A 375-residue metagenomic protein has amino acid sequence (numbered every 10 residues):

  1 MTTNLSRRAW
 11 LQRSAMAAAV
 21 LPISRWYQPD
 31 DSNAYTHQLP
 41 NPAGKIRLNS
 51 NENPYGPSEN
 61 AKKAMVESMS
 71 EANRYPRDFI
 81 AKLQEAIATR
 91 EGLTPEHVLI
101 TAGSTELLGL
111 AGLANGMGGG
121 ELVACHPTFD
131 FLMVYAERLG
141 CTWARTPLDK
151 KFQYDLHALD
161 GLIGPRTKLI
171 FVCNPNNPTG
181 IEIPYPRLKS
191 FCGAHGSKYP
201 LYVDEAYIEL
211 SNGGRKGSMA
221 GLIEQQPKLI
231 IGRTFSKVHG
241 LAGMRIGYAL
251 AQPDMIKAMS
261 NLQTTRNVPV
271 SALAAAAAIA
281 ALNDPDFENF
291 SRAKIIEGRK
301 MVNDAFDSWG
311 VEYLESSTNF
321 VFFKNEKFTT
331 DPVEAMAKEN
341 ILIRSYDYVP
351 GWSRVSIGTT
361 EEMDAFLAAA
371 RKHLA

Functional and structural regions predicted by a protein language model:
M1-A18: N-terminal secretory signal peptides and thylakoid transit peptides that target proteins across membranes
A17-R74: N-terminal "arm"/small-domain region of PLP-dependent enzymes with the aminotransferase-like
A72, K82-E121, Y135: Phosphate-binding glycine-rich loop
A114-V172: PLP-dependent aminotransferase-like
L148-K150, I295-I296, D304-E339, I357: Conserved PLP-binding catalytic core of the aspartate aminotransferase-like
L156-P165, P178-L201, E205-V238, D254: Active-site pre-lysine segment of PLP-dependent enzymes
P186, A335-K338, D347-A375: PLP-dependent enzyme catalytic core of the Aspartate aminotransferase-like
K228-S308, E312-L314: PLP-dependent aminotransferase class I/II
